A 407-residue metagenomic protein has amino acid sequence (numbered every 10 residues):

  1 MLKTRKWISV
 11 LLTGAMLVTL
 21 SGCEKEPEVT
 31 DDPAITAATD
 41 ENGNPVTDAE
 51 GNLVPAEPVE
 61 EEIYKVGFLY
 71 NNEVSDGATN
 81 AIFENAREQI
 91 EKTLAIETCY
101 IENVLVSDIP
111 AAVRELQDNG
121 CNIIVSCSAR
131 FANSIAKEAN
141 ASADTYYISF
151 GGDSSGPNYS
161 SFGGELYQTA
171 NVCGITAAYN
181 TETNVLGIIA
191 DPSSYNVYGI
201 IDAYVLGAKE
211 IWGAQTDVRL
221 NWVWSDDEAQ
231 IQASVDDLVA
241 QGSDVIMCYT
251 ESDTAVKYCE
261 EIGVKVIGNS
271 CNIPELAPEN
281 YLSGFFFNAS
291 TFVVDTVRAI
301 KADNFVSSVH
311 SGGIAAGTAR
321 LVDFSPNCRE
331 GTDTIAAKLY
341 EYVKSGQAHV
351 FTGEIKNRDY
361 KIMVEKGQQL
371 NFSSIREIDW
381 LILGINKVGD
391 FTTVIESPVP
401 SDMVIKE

Functional and structural regions predicted by a protein language model:
M1-L11: Bacterial N-terminal signal peptides that target proteins for export
L12-L17: Hydrophobic helical h-region of N-terminal Sec-dependent signal peptides in bacterial secretory/periplasmic proteins
V18-G22: C-terminal motif of bacterial Sec signal peptides marking the signal peptidase cleavage site
K25-E407: A residue-level marker of the well-folded mature domains of exported/periplasmic proteins
